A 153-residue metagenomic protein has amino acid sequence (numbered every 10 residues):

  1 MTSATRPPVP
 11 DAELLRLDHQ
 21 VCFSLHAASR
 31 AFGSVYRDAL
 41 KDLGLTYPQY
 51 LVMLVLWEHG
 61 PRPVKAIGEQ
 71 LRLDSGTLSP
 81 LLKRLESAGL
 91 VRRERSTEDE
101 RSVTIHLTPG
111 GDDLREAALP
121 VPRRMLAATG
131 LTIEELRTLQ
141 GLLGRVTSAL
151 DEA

Functional and structural regions predicted by a protein language model:
M1-L43, R137, R145-L150: N-terminal leader segment of winged-helix/HTH proteins
T2-R6, R16-H19, E58-H59, P63-E69 (+1 more regions): Short charge-dense sequence patches
P10, L14, D18-V21, L25 (+5 more regions): Alpha-helix initiation/capping motif
F23, R30-T77: N-terminal helix-turn-helix DNA-binding core of bacterial DNA-binding proteins
G33, P61, K83-G141: Charged, amphipathic alpha-helical coiled-coil/dimerization segments
D38, D42, E58, R84 (+5 more regions): Conserved amphipathic alpha-helical interaction elements at protein-protein interfaces in regulatory, energy-coupling
